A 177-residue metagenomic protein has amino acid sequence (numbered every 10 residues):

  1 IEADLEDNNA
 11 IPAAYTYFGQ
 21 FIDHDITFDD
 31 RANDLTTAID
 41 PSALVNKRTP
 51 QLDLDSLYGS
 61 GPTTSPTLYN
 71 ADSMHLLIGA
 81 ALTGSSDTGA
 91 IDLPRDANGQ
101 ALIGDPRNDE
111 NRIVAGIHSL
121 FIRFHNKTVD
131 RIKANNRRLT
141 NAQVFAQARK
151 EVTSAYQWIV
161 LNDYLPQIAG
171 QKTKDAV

Functional and structural regions predicted by a protein language model:
I1-A115, L120-R123, A142, K150 (+2 more regions): N-terminal accessory/cap region of cofactor-dependent oxidoreductases and related radical enzymes
T128-A146: Inter-helical turn/loop segments and adjacent helix faces that build the functional surface of alpha-helical bundle
